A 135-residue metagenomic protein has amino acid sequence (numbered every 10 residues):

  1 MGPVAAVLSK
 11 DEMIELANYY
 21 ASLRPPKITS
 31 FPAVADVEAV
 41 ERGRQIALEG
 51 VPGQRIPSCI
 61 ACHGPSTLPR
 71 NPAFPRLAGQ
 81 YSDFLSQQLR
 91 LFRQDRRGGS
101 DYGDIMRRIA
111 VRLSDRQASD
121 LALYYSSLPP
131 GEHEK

Functional and structural regions predicted by a protein language model:
M1-L8, I60, G64-Q94, R107-R112: Gly/Gly-Pro-rich "capping" loops immediately C-terminal to redox-active cysteine motifs in periplasmic/lumenal
P3, E15, R42, I46 (+3 more regions): Extracytoplasmic/secreted proteins, especially bacterial periplasmic and envelope-associated proteins
A6-I28, R108-K135: C-terminal capping alpha-helices of c-type cytochrome domains
E12-M13, A39-R42, S58, Y81 (+2 more regions): Stable alpha-helical elements in mature extracytoplasmic
I14-E15, P26-A35, G53, P57-I60 (+1 more regions): Intrinsic, low-complexity N-terminal interaction/targeting segments
L16, I56-S66, L121, Y125: The canonical Cys-X-X-Cys-His
S22-P52, P130: Electrostatic cytochrome c docking/interface patches
P65, Y102-G103, A118-S119: Residue-level hotspots at or immediately adjacent to binding/recognition sites across diverse folds
